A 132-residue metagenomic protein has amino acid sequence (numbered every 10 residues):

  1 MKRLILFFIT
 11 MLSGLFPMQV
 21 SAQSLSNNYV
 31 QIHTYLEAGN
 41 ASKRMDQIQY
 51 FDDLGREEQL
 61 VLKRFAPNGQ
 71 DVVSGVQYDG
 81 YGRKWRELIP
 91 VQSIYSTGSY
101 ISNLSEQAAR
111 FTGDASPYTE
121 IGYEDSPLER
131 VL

Functional and structural regions predicted by a protein language model:
L4, V20-L132: Acidic, low-complexity segments
L6-L15: Bacterial N-terminal signal peptides
